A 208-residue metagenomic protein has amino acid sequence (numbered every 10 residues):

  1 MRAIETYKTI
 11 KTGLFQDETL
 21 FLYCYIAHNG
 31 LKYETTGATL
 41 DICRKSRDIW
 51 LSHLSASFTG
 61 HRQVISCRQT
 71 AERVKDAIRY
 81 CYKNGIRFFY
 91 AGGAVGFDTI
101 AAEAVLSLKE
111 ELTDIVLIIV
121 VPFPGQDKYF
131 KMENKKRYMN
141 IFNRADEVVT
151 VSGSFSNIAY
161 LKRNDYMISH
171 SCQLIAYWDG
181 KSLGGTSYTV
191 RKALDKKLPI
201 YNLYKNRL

Functional and structural regions predicted by a protein language model:
M1-L22: Short N-terminal "domain-start" leader segments that mark the transition from disordered tails or signal peptides into
A3, F15-Q16, K32, S46 (+1 more regions): Intrinsically disordered, low-complexity regulatory regions of eukaryotic regulatory proteins
F15-T19, G30, L112-D114: Short, solvent-exposed loop/turn segments that connect beta-strands within catalytic domains and beta-strand-rich
H28-I42: A short, exposed loop/beta-hairpin motif centered on an aromatic-Gly-Thr core
A38-S52: Mixed-charge, Lys/Arg-enriched low-complexity segments
S52-L208: Acidic/glycine-enriched connector segments
